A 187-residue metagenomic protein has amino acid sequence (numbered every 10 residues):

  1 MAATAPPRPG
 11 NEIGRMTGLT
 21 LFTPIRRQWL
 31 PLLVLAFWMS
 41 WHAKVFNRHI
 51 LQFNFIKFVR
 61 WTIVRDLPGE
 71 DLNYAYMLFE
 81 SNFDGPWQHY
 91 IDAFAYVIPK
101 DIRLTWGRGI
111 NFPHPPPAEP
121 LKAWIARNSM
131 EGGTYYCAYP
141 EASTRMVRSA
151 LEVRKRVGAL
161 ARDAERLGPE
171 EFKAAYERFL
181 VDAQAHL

Functional and structural regions predicted by a protein language model:
M1-K57, D66, N73-Y76, N82-H89 (+1 more regions): Short S/T/G/P-rich N-terminal loop/turn motif that feeds into the first structured element of a domain
I63: Short beta-strand
D84-E119: An amphipathic, aromatic/His-enriched active-site/gating alpha helix that lines ligand/cofactor pockets
